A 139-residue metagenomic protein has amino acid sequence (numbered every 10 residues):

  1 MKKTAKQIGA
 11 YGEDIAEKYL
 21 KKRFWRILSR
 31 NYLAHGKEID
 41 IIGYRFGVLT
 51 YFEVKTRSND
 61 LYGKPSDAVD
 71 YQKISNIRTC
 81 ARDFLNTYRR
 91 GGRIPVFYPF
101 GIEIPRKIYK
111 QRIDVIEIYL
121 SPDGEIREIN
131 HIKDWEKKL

Functional and structural regions predicted by a protein language model:
M1-N31: Acidic-basic catalytic patches of nuclease active cores, encompassing PD-(D/E)XK and other metal-cofactor nuclease
L20, I41-L61, I77: Conserved catalytic cores of phosphodiester-cleaving nucleases, focusing on short active-site segments
Y32-A34, T56: Short, glycine/acidic-enriched loop or turn micro-motifs at the edges of active sites
H35, F46-V48, D123: Short strand-connecting beta-turns/loops that link adjacent beta-strands
K37-I39, T50, Q111-I113, R127: Change "...and in nucleic-acid phosphodiester-cleaving endonucleases..." to "...and in nucleic-acid processing enzymes
T56-P122: Catalytic cores of nucleic-acid endonucleases
R112, E117-L139: Short, low-complexity, polybasic intrinsically disordered segments
